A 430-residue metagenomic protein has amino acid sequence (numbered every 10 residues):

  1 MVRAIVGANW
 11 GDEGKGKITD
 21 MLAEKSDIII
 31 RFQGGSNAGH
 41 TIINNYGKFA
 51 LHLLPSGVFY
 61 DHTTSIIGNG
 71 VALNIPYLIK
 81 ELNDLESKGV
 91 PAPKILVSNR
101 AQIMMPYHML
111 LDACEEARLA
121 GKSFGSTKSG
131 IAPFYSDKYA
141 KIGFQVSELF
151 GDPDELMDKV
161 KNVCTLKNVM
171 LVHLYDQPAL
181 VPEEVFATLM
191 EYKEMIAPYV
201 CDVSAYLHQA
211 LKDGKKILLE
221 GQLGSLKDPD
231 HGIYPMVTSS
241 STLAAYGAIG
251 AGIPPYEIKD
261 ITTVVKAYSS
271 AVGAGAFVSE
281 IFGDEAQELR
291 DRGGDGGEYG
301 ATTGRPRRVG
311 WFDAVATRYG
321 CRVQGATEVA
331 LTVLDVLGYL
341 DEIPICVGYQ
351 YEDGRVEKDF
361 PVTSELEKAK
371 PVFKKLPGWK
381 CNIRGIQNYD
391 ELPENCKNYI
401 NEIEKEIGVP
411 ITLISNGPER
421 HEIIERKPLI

Functional and structural regions predicted by a protein language model:
M1-I430: Non-transmembrane, aqueous-exposed alpha-helical and coiled segments at domain scale
